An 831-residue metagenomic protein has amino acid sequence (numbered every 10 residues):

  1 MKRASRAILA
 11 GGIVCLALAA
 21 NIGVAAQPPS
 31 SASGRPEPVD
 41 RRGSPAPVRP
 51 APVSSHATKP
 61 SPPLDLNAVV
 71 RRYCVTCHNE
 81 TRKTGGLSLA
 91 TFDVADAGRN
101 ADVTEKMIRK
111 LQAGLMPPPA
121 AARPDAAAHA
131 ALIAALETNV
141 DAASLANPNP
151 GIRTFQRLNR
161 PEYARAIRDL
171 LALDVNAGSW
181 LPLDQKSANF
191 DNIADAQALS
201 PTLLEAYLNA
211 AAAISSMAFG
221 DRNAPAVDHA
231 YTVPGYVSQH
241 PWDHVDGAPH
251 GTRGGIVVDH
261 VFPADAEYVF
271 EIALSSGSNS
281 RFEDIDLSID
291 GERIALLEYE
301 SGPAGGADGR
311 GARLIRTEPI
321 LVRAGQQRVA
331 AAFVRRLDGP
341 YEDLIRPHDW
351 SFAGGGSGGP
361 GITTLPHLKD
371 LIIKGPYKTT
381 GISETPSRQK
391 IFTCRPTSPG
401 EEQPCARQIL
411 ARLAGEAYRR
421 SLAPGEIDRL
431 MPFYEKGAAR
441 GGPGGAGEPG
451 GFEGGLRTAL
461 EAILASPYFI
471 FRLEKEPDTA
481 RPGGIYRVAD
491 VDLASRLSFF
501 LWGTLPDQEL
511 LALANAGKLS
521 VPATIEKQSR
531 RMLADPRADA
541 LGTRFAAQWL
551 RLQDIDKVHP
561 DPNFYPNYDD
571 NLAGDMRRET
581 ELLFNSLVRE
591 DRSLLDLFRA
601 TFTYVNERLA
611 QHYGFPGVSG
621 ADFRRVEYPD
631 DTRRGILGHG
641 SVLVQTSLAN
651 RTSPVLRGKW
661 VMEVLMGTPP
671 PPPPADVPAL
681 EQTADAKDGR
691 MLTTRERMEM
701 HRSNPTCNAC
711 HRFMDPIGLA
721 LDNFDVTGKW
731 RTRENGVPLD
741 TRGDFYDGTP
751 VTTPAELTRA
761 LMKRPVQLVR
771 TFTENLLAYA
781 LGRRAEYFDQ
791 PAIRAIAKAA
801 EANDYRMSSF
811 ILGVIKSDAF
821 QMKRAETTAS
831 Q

Functional and structural regions predicted by a protein language model:
M1-G12: Bacterial N-terminal signal peptides that target proteins for export
A10-N21: Bacterial N-terminal signal peptides
N21-G235, W242, D246, D290 (+15 more regions): Aromatic- and Gly/Pro-enriched helix-to-coil junctions and flexible linker segments
D246-G277, F282-G291, L296, E300 (+8 more regions): Long, His/Glu/Asp-enriched segments that create or flank divalent metal/ion-associated functional microenvironments
A264-D265, R323-A324, P424: Surface-exposed loops/turns
Y268-I272, G325-R335: Short, well-structured beta-strand segments within conserved domains
L321-Q327, D804: A short, structured loop/turn motif at beta-sheet edges
